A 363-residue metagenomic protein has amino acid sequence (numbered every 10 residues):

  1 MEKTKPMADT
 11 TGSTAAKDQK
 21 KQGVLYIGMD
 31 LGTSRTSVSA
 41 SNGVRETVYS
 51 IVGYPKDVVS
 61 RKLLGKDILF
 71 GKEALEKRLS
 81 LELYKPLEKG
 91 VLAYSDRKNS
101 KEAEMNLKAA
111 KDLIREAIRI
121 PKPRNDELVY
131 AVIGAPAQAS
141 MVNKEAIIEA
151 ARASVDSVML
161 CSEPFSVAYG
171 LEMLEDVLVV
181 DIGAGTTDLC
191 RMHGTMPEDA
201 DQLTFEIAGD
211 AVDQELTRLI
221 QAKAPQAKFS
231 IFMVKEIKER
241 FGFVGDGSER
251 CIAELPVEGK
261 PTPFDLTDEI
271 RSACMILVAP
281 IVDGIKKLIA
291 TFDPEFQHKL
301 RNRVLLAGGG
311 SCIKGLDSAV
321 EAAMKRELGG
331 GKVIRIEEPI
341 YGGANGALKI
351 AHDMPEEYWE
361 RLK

Functional and structural regions predicted by a protein language model:
M1-V48, Y54-K62, K72-I182, M192-V282 (+3 more regions): Nucleotide/phosphate-binding catalytic cleft detector across ATP-hydrolyzing and phosphate-transferring enzymes
D67-I68: Short intrinsically disordered coil segments
G185: Short glycine-rich anion-binding loops that position phosphate/pyrophosphate groups of nucleotides and phosphorylated
D188-L189: Positively charged, low-complexity, intrinsically disordered RNA-binding extensions
